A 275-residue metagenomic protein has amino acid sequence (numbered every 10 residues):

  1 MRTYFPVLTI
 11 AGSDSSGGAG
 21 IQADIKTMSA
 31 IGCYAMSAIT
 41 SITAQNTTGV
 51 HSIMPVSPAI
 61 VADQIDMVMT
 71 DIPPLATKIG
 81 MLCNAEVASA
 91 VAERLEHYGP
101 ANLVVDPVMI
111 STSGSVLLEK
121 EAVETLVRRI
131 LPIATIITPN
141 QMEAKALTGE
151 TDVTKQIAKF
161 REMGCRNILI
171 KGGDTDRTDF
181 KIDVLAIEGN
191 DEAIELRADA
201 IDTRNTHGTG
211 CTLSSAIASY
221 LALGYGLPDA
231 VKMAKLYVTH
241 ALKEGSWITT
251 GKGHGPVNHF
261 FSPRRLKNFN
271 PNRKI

Functional and structural regions predicted by a protein language model:
R2-T9, T27-T112, F260-P263: Conserved N-terminal subdomain of the carbohydrate kinase-like
Y4, P55, D229-I275: Charged C-terminal helix
P6-A30, V231: N-terminal phosphate-binding or glycine-rich loops at protein starts, especially the Walker A/P-loop of NTPases
I10-S16, A193-H207: Short pre-catalytic strand/loop immediately N-terminal to key active-site residues, enriched for Gly-Thr
I31-M36, E192-I194, Y220-A234: Phosphate-handling active-site elements
K120-A193, D202: Conserved phosphate/ATP/ADP-binding segment of small-molecule kinases
A146, T203-L227: Short, small-residue alpha-helix embedded
